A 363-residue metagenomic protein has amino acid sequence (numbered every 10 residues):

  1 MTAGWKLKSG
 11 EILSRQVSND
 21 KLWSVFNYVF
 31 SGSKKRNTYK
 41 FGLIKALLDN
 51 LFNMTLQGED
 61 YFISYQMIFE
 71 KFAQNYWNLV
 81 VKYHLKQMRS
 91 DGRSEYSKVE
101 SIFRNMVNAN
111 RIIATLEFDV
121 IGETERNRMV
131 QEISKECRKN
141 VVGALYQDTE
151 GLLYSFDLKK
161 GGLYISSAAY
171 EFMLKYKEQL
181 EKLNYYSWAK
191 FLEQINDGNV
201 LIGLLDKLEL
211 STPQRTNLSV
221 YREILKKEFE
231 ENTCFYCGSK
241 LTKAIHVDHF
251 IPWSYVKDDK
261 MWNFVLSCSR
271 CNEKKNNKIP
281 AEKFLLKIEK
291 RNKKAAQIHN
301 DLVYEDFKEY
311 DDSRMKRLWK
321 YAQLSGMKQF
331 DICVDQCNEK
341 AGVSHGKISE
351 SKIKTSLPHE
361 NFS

Functional and structural regions predicted by a protein language model:
M1-L218, K283-K294, H299: Mixed-charge, low-complexity interaction segments
S31-T38, E228, Y255-D259: Short, solvent-exposed segments of well-ordered alpha helices
K40, K226-N232, K260-F264: Short metal-coordination and nucleic-acid-contact micro-motifs, chiefly zinc-binding Cys/His arrays
L48, F52-T55, W77, K226 (+5 more regions): Hydrophobic/aromatic-lined pockets within catalytic cores
S211-R222, V247-W253: Short Cys/His-rich Zn2+-coordinating modules
T233, S363: Long C-terminal interaction/binding lobes of large macromolecular proteins
F235-L266, K275-K290: Histidine-centered nuclease catalytic patch
E282-P358: C-terminal structured domain segments
